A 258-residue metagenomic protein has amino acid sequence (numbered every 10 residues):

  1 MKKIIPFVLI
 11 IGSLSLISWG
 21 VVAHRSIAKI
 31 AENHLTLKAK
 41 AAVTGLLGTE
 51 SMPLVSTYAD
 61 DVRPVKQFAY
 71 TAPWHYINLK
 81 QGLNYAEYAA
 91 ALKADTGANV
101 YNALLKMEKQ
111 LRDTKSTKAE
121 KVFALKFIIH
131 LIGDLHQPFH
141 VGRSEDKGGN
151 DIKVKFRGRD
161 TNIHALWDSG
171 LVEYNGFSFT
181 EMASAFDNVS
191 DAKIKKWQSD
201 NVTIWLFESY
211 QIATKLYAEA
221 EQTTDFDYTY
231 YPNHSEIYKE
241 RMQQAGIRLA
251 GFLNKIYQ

Functional and structural regions predicted by a protein language model:
M1-S26, Q258: Bacterial Sec-dependent N-terminal signal peptides
W19-L131, P138, R143-Q258: N-terminal, motif-rich segments that launch catalysis or mediate targeting to/interaction with membranes, typified by
